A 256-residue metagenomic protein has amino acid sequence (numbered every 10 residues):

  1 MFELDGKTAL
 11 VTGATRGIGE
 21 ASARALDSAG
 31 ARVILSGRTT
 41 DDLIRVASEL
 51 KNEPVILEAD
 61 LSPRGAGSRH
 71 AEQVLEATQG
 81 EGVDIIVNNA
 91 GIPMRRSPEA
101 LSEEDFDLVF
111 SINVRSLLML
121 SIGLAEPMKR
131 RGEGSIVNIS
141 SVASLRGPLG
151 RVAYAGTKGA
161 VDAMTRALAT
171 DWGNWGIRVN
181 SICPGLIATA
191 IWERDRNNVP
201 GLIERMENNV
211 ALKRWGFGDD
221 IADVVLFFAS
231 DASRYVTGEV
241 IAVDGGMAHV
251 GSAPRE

Functional and structural regions predicted by a protein language model:
T8, T15-R16: Conserved glycine-rich cofactor-binding loop
V87, G173, R178, V236-G238: Short, small/polar-rich loop/turn modules that mediate ligand/substrate recognition or access, typified
S97-P98, S102-F110, I136, L202 (+1 more regions): Substrate-binding pocket helix/loop in short-chain dehydrogenase/reductase
S121, T157, T165: Active-site helix of classical SDR
E126, T170-N174, R234: Alpha-helical segment proximal to the catalytic Tyr-Lys
S141: Residue(s) in the substrate-gating loop at a strand-loop-helix junction that position the organic substrate next
R146, L226, T237-E256: Short C-terminal tail/terminal secondary-structure segment of NAD(P)H-dependent dehydrogenase/reductase domains
